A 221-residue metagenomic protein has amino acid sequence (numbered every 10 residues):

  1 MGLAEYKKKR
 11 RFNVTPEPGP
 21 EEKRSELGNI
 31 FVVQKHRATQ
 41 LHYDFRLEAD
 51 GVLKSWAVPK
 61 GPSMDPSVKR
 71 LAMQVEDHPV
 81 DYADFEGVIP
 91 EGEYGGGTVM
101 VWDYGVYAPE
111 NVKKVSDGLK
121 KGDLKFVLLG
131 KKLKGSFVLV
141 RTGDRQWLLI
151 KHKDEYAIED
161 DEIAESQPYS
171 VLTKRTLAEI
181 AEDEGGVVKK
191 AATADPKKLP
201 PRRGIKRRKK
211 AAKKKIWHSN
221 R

Functional and structural regions predicted by a protein language model:
M1-R221: Catalytic cores of nucleic-acid ligases and guanylyltransferases
